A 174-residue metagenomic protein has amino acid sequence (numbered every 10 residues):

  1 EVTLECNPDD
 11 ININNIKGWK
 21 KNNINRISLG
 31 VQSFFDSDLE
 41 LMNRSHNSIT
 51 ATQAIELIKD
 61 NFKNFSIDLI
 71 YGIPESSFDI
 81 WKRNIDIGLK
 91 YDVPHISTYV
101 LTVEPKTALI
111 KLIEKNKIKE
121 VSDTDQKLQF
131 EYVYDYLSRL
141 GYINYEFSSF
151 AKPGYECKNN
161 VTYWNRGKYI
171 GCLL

Functional and structural regions predicted by a protein language model:
E1-L174: C-terminal scaffold of the Radical SAM
